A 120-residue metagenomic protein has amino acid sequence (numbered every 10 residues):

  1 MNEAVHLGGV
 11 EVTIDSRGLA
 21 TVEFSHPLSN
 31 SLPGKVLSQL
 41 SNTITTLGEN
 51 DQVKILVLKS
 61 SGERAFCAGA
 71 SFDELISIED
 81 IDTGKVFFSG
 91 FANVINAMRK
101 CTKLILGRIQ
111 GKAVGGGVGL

Functional and structural regions predicted by a protein language model:
M1-K59, N96: Conserved CoA-thioester-binding segment of acyl-CoA-metabolizing enzymes
E23-L28, I76-E79, I109: Short, histidine-centered active-site or binding-site loop motifs used for metal coordination, general acid-base
V36-L37, A70-E74, L120: Short, glycine/charged-enriched secondary-structure capping and boundary segments
N50, I78, C101-T102: Acidic-histidine catalytic/liganding microenvironments
S60-V94, A113: Glycine- (often His-adjacent) and acidic-residue-rich active-site loop that binds/positions the CoA thioester
V94-L120: Glycine-rich beta-to-alpha active-site loop
